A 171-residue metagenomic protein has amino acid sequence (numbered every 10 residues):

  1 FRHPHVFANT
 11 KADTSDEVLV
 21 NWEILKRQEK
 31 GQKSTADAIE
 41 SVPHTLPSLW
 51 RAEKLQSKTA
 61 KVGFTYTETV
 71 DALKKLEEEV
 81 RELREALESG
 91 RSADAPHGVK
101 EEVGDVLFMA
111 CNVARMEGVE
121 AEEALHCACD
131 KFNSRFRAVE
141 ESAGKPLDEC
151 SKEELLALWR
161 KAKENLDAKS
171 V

Functional and structural regions predicted by a protein language model:
F1-V103, F108-V171: Flexible "arm" and connector segments at domain edges
